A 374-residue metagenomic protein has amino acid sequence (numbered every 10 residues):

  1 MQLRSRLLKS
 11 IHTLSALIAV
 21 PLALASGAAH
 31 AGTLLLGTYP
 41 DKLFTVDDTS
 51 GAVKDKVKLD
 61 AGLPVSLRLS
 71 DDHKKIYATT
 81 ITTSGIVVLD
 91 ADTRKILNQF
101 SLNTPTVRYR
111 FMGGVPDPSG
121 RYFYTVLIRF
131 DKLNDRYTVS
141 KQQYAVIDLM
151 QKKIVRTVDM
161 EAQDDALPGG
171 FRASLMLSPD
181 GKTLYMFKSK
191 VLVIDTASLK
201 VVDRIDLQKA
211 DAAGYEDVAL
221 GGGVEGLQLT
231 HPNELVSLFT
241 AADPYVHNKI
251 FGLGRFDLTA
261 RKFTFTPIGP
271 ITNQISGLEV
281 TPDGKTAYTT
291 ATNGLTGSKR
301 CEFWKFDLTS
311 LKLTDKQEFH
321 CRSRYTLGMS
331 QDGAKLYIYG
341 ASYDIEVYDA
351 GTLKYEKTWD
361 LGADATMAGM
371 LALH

Functional and structural regions predicted by a protein language model:
A29-D55: An edge-strand/N-cap motif at the start of beta-rich repeat modules
A31-T33, D72-K74, S119-R121, D180-K182 (+3 more regions): Short coil/turn segments that connect the beta-strands within blades of beta-propeller domains
L36-G37, A78, T125, M186 (+3 more regions): Residue position within the beta-strands of beta-propeller blades
D48-G51, D90-R94, D148-K152, T196-K200 (+3 more regions): Short loop/turn segments that connect beta-strands within beta-propeller blades
A52-K58, K95-T104, K153-A166, K200-I205 (+4 more regions): A short beta-strand motif characteristic of beta-propeller blades
G62-L69, V107-P116, D165-M176, A212-L229 (+3 more regions): Repeated scaffold domains used in trafficking and secretory/extracellular systems, primarily beta-propellers
V126-K141, E234-N248, T290-K299: Short, conserved, GDST-rich strand-edge loop motifs in beta-rich repeat architectures
Y339-H374: Blade-level signature of beta-propeller repeat domains, shared across WD40, Kelch, NHL, RCC1 and BNR/Asp-box propellers
